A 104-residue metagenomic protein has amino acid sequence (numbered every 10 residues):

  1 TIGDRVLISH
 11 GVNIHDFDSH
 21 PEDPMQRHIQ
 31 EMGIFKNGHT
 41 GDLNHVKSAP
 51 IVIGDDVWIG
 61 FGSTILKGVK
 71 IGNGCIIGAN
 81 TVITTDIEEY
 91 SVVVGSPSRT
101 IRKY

Functional and structural regions predicted by a protein language model:
T1-K67, S96, Y104: Flexible, glycine/small-residue-enriched loop-and-beta-strand segment within the central core of proteins
I59-R99: C-terminal/domain-terminus segments
